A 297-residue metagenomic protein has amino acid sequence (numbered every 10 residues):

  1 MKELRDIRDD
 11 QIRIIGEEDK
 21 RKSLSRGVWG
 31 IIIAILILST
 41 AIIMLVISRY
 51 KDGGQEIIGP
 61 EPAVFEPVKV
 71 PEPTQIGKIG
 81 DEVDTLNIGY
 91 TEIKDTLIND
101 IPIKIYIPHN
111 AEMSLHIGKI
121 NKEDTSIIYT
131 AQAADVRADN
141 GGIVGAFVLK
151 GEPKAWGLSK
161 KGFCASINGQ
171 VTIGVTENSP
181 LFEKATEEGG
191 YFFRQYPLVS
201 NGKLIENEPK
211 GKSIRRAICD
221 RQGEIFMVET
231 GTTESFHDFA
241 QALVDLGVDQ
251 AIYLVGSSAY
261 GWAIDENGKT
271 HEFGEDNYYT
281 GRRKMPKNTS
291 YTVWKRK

Functional and structural regions predicted by a protein language model:
K2-W156, V228: Zymogen propeptides
I32, D52-G54, Y191, D249 (+1 more regions): Pepsin/retropepsin-fold aspartyl endopeptidases
K94, F163, A217: Short, surface-exposed charged micro-motifs
I103, T125-I128, S159-G162, Q170 (+5 more regions): Short, surface-exposed beta-edge/turn micro-motifs
Q132, R137-L204: Active-site-adjacent helix-turn-beta-strand microarchitecture at beta-sheet edges that either contains or buttresses
G141-L158, G211, D220, E224-D249 (+1 more regions): Conserved, well-ordered active-site substructure
F193-A217, Q222: Conserved beta-alpha junction segments in alpha/beta enzyme cores
